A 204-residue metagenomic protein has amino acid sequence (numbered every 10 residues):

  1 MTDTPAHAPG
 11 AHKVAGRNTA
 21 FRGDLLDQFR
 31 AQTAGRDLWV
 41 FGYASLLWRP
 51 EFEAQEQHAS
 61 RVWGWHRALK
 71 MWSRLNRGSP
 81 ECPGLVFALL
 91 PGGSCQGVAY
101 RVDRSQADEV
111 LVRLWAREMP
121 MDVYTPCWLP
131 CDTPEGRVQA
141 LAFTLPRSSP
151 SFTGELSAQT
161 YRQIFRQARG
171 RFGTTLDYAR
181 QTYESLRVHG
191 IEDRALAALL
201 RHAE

Functional and structural regions predicted by a protein language model:
T2-E204: A glycine-rich, hydrophobic/aromatic-adjacent loop/helix-cap motif
